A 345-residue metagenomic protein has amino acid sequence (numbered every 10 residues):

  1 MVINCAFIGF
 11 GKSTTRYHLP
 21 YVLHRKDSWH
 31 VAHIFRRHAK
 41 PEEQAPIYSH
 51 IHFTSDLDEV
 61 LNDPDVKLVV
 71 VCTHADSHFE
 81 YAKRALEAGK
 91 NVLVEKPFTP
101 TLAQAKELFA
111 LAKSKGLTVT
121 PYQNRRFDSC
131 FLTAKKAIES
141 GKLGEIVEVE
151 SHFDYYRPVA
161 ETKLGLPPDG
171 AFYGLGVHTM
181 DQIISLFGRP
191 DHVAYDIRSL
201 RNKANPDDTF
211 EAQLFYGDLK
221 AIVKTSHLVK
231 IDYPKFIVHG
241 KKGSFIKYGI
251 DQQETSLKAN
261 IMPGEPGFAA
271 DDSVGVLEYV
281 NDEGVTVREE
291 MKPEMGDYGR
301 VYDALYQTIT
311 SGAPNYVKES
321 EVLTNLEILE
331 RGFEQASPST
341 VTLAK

Functional and structural regions predicted by a protein language model:
M1-Y48: N-terminal Rossmann-like dinucleotide-binding module
V2, S28, P46, L68-V70 (+2 more regions): C-terminal helix-rich "cap/oligomerization" subdomain common to oxidoreductases
H52-P64: Short acidic low-complexity segments
S55, V94, V119-P121, E150 (+1 more regions): Hydrophobic residues in well-ordered beta-strands that form the structural core
K67-L68, H74-A75, F79-R126: Beta-strand-loop-alpha-helix segment that lines the small-molecule cofactor/substrate pocket of alpha/beta enzymes
R125-K203: Predominantly a Rossmann-like dinucleotide-binding segment in NAD(P)-dependent oxidoreductases
G174, M180-P263, G299-A313, E330: Contiguous beta-strand/loop segments that form the cofactor/metal-binding neighborhood of enzyme cores
F236, Q253-G284: Short polybasic amphipathic segments
